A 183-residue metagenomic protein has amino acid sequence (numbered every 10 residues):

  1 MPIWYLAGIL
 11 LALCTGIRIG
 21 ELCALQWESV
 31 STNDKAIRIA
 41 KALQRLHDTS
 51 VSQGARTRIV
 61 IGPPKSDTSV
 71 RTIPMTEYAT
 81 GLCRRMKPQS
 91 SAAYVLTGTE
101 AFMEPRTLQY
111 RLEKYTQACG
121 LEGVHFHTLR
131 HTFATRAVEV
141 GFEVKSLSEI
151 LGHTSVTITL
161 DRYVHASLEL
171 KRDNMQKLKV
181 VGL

Functional and structural regions predicted by a protein language model:
M1-L25, N33, I59, T68-V70: Basic, Lys/Arg- and aromatic-enriched nucleic-acid-binding interface segment
P2, V60-V70, L96-M103, G120-T128 (+1 more regions): Short, contiguous acidic/charged loop-to-helix segments that flank catalytic cores in large enzymes
L10, C14-E21, T107, K114-A118 (+4 more regions): C-terminal catalytic core of tyrosine-transesterase DNA break-rejoin enzymes
A24, T32, D161, H165 (+1 more regions): Phosphate-coordinating loops and pocket residues in cytosolic domains that bind phosphorylated ligands
D34, L43-V70, P74-A79, T99 (+1 more regions): C-terminal secondary-structure termini that scaffold catalytic or DNA-interacting sites
R38-R45, E139: Secondary-structure transition/turn motif
A42-Q53, P74-E122: Active-site/catalytic core of tyrosine-dependent DNA strand-transfer enzymes
